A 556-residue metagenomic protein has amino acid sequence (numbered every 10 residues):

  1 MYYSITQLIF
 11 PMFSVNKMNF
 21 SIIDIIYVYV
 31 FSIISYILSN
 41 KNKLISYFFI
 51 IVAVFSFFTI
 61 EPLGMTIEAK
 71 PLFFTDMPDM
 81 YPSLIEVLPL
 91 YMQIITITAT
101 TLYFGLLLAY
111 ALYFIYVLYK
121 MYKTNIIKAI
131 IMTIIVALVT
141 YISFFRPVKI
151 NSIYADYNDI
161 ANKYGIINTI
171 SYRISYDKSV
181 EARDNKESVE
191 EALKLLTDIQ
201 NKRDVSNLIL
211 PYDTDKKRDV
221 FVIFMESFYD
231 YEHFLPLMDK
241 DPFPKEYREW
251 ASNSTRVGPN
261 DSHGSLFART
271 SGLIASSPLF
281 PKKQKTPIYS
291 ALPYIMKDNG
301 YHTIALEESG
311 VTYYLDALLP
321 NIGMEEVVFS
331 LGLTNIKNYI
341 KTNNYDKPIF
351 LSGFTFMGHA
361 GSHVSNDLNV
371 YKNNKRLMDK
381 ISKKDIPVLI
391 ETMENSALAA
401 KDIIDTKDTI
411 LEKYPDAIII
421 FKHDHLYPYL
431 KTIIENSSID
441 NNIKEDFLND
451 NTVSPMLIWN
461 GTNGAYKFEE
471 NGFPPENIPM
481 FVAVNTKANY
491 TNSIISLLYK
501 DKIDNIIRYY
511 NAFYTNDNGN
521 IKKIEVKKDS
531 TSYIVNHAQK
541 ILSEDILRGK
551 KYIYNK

Functional and structural regions predicted by a protein language model:
M1-K163: Transmembrane and membrane-interface helices of multi-pass, inner-membrane envelope-modifying transferases
F13, K41, N185, P259-S265: Intrinsic-disorder/low-complexity, polar/charged segments
F20-S21, I67, A161-N168, Y172 (+2 more regions): Membrane-interface micro-motifs in multi-pass membrane enzymes
L63-M77, T98, A182-L195, N201-D204 (+3 more regions): A diffuse structural propensity rather than consistent per-protein peaks
D76, M80, N162-I166, S188 (+4 more regions): Alpha-helical structural motif
Y81, F145-P147, N151, I167 (+2 more regions): Short amphipathic alpha-helical surface patches that serve as generic macromolecular interface elements
F144-V222: Membrane-interface segments at or immediately adjacent to transmembrane helices that form the boundary between
R203-R218, V222-K556: Solvent-exposed soluble domains appended to multi-pass membrane proteins
